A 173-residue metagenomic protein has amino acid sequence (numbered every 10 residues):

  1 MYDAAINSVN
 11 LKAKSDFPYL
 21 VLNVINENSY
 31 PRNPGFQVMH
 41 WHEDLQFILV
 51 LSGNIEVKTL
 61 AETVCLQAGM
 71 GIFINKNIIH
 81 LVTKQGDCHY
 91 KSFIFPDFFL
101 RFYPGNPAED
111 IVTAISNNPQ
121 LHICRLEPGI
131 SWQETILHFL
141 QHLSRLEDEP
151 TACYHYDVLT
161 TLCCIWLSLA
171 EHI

Functional and structural regions predicted by a protein language model:
M1-V64, E109: Generic protein-terminus/edge-of-domain signal
Y2-N28, I79-R145: A hydrophobic/aromatic-rich effector-binding and dimerization subdomain of bacterial HTH-type transcriptional regulators
D44, D87-H89, L159: A structure-centric signal for secondary-structure junctions around beta-strands
I55, N77-I79: Short beta->alpha connector loops
A61-K76: Short acidic-glycine-tyrosine-enriched beta hairpin
E127-I173: An amphipathic alpha-helical interaction segment
